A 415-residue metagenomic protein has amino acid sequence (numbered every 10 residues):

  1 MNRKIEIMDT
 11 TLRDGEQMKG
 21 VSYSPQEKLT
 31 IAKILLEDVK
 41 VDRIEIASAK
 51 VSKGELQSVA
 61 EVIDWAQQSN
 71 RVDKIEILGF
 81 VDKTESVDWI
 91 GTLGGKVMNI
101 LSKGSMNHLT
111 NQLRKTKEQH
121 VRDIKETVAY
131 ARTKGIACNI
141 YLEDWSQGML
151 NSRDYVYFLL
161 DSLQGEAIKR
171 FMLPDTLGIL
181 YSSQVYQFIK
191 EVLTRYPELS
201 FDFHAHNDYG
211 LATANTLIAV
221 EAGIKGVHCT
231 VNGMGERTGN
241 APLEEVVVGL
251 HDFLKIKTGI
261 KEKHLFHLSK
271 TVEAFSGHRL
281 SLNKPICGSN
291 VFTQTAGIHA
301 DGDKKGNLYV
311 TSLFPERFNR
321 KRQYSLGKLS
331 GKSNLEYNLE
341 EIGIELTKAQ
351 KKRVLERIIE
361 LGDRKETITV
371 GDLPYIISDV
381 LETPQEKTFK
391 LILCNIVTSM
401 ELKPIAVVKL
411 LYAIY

Functional and structural regions predicted by a protein language model:
R3-I7, R13-D14, M18-R43, E61-N70 (+3 more regions): Alpha/beta enzyme core
K4-I5, T11, K255-Y415: A mid-to-C-terminal "edge-of-domain" accessory segment
V21, S48-A49, F80, K117 (+8 more regions): Hydrophobic alpha-helical scaffolding
L29-K33, L56-D64, G91, K125 (+10 more regions): Predominant activation on well-ordered alpha-helical scaffold segments within soluble catalytic domains
A47, L78, L101, Y141-E143 (+5 more regions): Generic beta-strand/beta-sheet core signal
E76-D82: Beta-alpha junction/loop-to-helix N-cap segments that form part of ligand/metal-binding clefts
Q187-K305, Y309: Catalytic alpha/beta core domains of metabolic enzymes, predominantly
